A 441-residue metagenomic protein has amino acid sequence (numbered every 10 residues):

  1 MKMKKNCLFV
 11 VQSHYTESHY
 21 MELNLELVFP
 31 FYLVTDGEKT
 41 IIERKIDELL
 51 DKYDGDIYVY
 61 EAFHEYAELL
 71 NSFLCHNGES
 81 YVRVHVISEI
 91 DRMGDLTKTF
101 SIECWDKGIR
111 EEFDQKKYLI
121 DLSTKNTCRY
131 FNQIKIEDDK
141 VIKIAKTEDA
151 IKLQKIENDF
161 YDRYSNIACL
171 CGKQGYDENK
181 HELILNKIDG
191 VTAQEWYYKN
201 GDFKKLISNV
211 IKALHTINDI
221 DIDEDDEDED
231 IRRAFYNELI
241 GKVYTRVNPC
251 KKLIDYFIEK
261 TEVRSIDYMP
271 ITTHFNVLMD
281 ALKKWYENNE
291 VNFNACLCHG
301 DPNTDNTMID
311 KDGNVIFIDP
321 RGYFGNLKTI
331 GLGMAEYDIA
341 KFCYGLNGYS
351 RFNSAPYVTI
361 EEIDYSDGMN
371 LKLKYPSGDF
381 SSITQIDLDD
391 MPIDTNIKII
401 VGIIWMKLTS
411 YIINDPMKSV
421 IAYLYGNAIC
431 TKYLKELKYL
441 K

Functional and structural regions predicted by a protein language model:
K2-A67: N-terminal glycine-rich phosphate-binding loop and ensuing alpha1 helix
Y15-S18, T147, K180-F203, T216-I222 (+3 more regions): A glycine-centered beta->alpha junction motif in the catalytic cores of kinase/phosphotransferase enzymes
Y58, H64-K116: Conserved beta-loop-beta/alpha segment of the NTase-like Rossmann-fold superfamily that binds/positions NTPs
T127-D159, Q194-Y197: ATP-binding glycine-rich loop module of kinase domains
I134, D280-G333: Active-site acidic catalytic loop and adjacent metal/ATP-binding pocket of ATP-dependent phosphoryl transfer enzymes
R163-L170, Q194-C250, F275-N292, I399-I403: Conserved kinase catalytic-core helix
G172-H181: Short beta-strand micro-motifs within the conserved protein kinase catalytic domain, predominantly in the N-lobe
Y323-I386, G402-K418: Active-site activation/catalytic loop segments of kinase-like enzymes and analogous catalytic loops in related
